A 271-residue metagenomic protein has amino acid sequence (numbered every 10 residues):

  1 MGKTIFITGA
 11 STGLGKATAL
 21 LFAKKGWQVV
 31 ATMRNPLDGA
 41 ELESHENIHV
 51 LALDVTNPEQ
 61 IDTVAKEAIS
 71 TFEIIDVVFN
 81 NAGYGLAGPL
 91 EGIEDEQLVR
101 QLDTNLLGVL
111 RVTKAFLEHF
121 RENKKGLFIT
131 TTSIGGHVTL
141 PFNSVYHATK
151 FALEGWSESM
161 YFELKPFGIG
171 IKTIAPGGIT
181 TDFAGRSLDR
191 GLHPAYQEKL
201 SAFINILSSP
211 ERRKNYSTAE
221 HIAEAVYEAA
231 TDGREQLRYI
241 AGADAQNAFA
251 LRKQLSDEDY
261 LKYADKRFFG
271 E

Functional and structural regions predicted by a protein language model:
S11-T12: Conserved glycine-rich cofactor-binding loop
L53-T63, D95-E96: The beta1-alpha1 cofactor-binding region of Rossmann-like NAD(H)/NADP(H)-dependent oxidoreductases
E67-N80, L86: A glycine-rich helix->loop->beta "capping" turn within Rossmann-like NAD(P)(H)-dependent oxidoreductase domains
P89-L90, E94-V99: Substrate-binding pocket helix/loop in short-chain dehydrogenase/reductase
T113, T149: Active-site helix of classical SDR
S133: Residue(s) in the substrate-gating loop at a strand-loop-helix junction that position the organic substrate next
P166-Q236: SDR active-site lid
